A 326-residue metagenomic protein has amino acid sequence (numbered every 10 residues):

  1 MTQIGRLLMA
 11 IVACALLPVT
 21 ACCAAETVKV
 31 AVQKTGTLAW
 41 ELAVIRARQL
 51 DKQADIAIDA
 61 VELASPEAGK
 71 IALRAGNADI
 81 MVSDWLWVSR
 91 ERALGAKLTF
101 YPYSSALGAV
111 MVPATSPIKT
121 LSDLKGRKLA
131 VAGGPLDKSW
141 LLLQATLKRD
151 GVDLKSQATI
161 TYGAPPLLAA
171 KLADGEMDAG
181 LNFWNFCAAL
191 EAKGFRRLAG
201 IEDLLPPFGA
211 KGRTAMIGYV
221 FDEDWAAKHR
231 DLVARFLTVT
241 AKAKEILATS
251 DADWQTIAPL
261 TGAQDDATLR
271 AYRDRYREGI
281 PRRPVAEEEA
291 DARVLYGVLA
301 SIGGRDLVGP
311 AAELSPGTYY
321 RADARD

Functional and structural regions predicted by a protein language model:
M1-I4: N-terminal secretory signal peptides that target proteins for export/translocation
L8-V19: Bacterial N-terminal signal peptides
A21-A25: Boundary at the C-terminal end of the N-terminal hydrophobic targeting segment
E26-D153, T159-Y162, D178-W184, F195-L198: Short, glycine-/small- and polar/acidic-enriched structural segments that line small-molecule recognition paths
Q49, Q53, E202-G212, E278-E288: Short, solvent-exposed loop/beta-turn-alpha elements that line the ligand-binding surface or hinge of extracytoplasmic
W85-L86, P166-A258: Pocket-lining segment of extracytoplasmic ligand-binding domains
A226-G303: Secondary-structure end/capping motifs
R293-D326: Conserved C-terminal helix/tail region of periplasmic/extracytoplasmic solute-binding proteins
